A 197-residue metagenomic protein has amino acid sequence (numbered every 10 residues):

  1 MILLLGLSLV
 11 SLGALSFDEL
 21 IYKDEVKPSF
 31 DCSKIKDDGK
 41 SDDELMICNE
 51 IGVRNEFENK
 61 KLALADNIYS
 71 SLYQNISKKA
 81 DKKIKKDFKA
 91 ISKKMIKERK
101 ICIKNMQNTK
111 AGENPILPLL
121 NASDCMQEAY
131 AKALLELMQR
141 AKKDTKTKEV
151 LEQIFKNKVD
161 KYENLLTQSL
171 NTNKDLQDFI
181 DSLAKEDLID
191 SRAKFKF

Functional and structural regions predicted by a protein language model:
M1-S16: Classical Sec-dependent N-terminal signal peptides that target proteins to the secretory pathway
L15-F197: N-terminal alpha-helical modules
